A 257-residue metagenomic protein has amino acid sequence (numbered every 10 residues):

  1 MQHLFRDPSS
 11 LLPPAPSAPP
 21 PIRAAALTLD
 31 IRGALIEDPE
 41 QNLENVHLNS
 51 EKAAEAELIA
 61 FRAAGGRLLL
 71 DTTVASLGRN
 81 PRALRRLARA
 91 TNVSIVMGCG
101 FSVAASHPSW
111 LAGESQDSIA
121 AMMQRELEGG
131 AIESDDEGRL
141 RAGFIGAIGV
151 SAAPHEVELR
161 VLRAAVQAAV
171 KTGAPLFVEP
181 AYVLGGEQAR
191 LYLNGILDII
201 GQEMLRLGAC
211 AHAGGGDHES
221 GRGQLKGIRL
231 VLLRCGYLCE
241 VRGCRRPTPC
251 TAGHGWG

Functional and structural regions predicted by a protein language model:
M1, L69, A169: Conserved, mostly hydrophobic/aromatic
Q2-L48, C99-A120: Active-site gating loops and adjacent loop-to-helix segments of metal-dependent hydrolytic enzymes
H3-F5, V74-A75, G100-A104, A147-V150 (+4 more regions): Active-site beta-loop-alpha junctions enriched in small/polar residues
D38-E44, L58-R79, V93-A105, L140-V150 (+2 more regions): Divalent metal-dependent hydrolysis catalytic cores, especially in the metallo-beta-lactamase
R82-L84, W110, H155-R160, L184-M204 (+1 more regions): Distinct, well-ordered alpha-helical segments
R86-A90, S94-P175, I228, G243-C244: Active-site gating/metal-coordination segments in enzymes
N92, T172-P175, D198-M204, L233-E240: Glycine-enriched alpha-helix->loop->beta-strand junction motifs that scaffold or abut catalytic
A211-G257: Active-site-adjacent C-terminal substructures of enzyme catalytic domains
